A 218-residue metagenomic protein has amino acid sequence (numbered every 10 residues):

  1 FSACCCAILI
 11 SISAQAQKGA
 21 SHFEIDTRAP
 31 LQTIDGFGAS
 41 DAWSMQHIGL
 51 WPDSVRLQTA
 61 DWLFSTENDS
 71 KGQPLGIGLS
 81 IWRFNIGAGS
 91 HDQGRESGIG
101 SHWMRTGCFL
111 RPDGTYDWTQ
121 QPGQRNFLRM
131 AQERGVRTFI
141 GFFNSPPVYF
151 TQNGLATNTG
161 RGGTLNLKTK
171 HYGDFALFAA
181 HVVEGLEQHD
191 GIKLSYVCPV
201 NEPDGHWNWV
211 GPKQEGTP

Functional and structural regions predicted by a protein language model:
S2-S11: Bacterial N-terminal signal peptides
A14-A16: Boundary at the C-terminal end of the N-terminal hydrophobic targeting segment
A20-S195, P199, W207, Q214-P218: N-terminal catalytic cores of secreted or lumenal carbohydrate-active enzymes
